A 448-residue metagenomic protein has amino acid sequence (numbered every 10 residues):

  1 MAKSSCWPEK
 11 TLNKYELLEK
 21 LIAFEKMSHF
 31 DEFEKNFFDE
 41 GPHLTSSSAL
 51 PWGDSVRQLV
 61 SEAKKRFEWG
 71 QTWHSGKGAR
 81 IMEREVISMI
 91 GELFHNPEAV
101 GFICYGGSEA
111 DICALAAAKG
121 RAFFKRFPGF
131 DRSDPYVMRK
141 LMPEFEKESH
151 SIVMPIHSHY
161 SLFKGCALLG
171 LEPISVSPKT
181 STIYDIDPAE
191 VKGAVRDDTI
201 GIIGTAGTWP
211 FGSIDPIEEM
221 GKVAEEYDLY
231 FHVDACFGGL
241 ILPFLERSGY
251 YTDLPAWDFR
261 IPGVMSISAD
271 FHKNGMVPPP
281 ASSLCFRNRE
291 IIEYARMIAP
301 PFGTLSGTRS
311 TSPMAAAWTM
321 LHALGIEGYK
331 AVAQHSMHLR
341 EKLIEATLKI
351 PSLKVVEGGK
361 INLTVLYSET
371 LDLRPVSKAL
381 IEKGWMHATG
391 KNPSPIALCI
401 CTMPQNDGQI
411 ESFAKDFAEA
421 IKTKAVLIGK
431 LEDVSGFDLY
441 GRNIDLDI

Functional and structural regions predicted by a protein language model:
M1-S88, E92-L93, A116, A122-G129 (+4 more regions): Non-catalytic terminal extensions of PLP-dependent enzymes
C6, G78-I81, G106-R296, P395: Conserved PLP-enzyme active-site core in the AAT-like
W7, T45-S46, T72, G76 (+12 more regions): Hydrophobic alpha-helical scaffolding
E34, G41-S48, G70-H74, P97-Y105 (+2 more regions): A short glycine/serine-rich beta->alpha loop
F67-H74, N96-F102, K147-S149, P173-P178 (+4 more regions): Glycine- and acidic
E83-G91, I112-K119, F163, E218-G221 (+2 more regions): Predominant activation on well-ordered alpha-helical scaffold segments within soluble catalytic domains
E83-I90, S158-F163, D187-V195, S306-P313 (+2 more regions): Structured alpha-helical segments in the cores of large, soluble enzyme domains
E246-I361, Y367-L371, L446-I448: Active-site C-terminal subdomain of aminotransferase-like
